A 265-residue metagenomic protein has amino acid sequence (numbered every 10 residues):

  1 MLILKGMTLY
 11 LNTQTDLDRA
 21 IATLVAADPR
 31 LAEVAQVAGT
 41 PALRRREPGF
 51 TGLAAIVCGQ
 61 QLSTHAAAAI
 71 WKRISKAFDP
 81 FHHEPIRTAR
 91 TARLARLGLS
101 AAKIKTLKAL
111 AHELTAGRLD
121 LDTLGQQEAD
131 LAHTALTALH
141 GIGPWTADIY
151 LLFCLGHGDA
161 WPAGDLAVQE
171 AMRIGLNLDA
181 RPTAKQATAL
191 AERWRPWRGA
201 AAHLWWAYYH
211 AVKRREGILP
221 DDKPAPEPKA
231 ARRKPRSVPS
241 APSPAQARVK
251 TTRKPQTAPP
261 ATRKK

Functional and structural regions predicted by a protein language model:
L2-A32: Extreme N-terminal tail/first-helix region
L11, D18-I21, R44, Q61 (+1 more regions): Charge-dense, low-complexity intrinsically disordered segments
T13, L24, T40, R44 (+4 more regions): Hydrophobic alpha-helical segments, principally membrane-spanning helices and signal/leader peptides
Q14-D18, D28-L31, A67, D165 (+2 more regions): Alpha-helix initiation and N-capping motif
R19, V25-I56, H65-K72, K76-D79: A positional/architectural concept
A55-I70, R96-K103, A201: A short secondary-structure junction motif
I74-P244, V249-R263: Catalytic cores of DNA base-excision repair glycosylases
